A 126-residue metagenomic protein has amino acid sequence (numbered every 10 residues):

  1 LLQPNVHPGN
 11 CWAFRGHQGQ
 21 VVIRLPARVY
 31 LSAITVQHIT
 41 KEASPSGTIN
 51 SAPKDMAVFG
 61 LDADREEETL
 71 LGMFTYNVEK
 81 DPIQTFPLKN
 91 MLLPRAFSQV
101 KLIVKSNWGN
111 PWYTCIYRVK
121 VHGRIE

Functional and structural regions predicted by a protein language model:
L2-N10, F14-Q20, R24, E42-E126: Trp- and acidic/polar-enriched beta-sheet ligand-binding modules for extracellular glycan and matrix recognition
